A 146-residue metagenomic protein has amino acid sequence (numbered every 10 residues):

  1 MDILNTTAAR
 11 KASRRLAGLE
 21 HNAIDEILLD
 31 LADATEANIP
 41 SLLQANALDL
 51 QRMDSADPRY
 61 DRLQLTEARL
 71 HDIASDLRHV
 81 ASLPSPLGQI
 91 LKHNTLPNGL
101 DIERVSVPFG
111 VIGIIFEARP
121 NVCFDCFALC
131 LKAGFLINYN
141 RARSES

Functional and structural regions predicted by a protein language model:
M1-D101: N-terminal Rossmann-like NAD(P)+-binding subdomain of aldehyde/semialdehyde dehydrogenases
S82, L87-S146: Conserved small-residue-rich beta-alpha loop and adjacent elements that most often cradle the phosphate/pyrophosphate
